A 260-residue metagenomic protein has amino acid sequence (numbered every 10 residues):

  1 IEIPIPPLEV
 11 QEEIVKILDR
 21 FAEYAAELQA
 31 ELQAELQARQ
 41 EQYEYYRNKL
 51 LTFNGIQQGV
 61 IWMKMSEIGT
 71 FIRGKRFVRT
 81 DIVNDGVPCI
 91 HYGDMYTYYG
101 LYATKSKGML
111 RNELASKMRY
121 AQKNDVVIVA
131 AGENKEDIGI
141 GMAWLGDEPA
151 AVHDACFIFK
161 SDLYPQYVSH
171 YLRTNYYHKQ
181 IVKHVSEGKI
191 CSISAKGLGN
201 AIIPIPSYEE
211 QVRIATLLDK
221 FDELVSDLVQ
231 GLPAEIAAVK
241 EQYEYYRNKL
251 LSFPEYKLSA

Functional and structural regions predicted by a protein language model:
I1-E44, V60, G199-K240: Amphipathic alpha-helical segments
I1-P6, P149-A155, S186-S207: A short glycine-rich beta-alpha junction/loop motif
I5-P7, E136-D137, Y167, Y171 (+6 more regions): Long compositionally biased, domain-poor regions of proteins
Q42-T52, Y98, A150: A cross-family "folded-core" feature that marks the main globular domain of proteins
N54-K75, G231, E235-A238, Y246: Non-catalytic DNA-recognition/assembly elements of restriction-modification systems
S66-R79, G93-K123: Sequence-specific dsDNA recognition surfaces
H91, K117-N175: A short beta-sheet element
